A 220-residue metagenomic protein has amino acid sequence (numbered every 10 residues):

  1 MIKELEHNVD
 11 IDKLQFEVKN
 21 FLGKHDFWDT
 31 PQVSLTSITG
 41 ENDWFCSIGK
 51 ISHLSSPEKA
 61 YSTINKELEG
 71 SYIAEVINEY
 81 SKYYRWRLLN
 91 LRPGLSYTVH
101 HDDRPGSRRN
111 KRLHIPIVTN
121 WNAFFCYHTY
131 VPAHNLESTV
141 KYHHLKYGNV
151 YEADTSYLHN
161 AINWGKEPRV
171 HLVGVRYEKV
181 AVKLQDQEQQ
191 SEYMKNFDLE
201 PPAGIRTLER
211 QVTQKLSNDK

Functional and structural regions predicted by a protein language model:
M1-Y80: Non-heme Fe(II)/2-oxoglutarate
L88-S107: Conserved short histidine dyad/triad with adjacent acidic residue
P93, K146-Y147: Short, flexible surface segments
T98-D102, F124-T129, E137-T139, W164 (+1 more regions): A short secondary-structure junction signal
T98-H100, A123-F125, H143, Y151-K166 (+1 more regions): Short beta-strand His + acidic residue motifs that chelate non-heme Fe in jelly-roll/DSBH and cupin folds
K111-P116, V150-D154, K166-K183: A short hydrophobic beta-strand segment most commonly corresponding to one strand of the jelly-roll/cupin
P116-K146: A short beta-strand-loop-beta hairpin characteristic of the jelly-roll/cupin
D186-K220: C-terminal interaction module
